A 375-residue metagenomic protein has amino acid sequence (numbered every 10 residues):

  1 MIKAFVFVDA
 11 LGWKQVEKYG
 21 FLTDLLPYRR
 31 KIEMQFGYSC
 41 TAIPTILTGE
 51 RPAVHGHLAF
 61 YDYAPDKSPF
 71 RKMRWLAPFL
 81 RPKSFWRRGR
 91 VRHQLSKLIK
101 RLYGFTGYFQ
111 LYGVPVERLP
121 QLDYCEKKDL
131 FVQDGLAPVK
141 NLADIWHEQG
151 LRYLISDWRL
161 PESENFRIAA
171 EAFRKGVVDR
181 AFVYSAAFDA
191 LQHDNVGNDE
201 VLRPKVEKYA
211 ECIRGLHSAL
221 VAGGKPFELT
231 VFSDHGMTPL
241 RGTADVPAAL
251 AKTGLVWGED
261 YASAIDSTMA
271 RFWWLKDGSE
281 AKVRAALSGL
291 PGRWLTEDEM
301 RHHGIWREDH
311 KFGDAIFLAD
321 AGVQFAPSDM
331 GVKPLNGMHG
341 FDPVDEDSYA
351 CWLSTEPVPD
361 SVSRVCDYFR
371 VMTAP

Functional and structural regions predicted by a protein language model:
M1-Y38: Active-site-proximal N-terminal segment of extracellular/periplasmic enzymes that hydrolyze or transfer
I2-V6, V178-A186, F227-L229, A315: Generic beta-sheet signal
K3-V8, W13, K208-A249, W352 (+1 more regions): Metal-dependent active-site segment of extracytoplasmic phospho-/sulfohydrolases and closely related
W13-V16, V54-G56, D66-S68, E162 (+5 more regions): Short catalytic/ligand-binding loop motif for oxyanion handling, primarily in non-cytosolic enzymes, centered on
R29-E50, R159-L160: Short, solvent-exposed turn/loop segments enriched in Gly/Ser/Thr/Pro and often Arg
E50-V196, V206-K208, W274, A281-K282 (+2 more regions): His/Asp/Glu-rich, glycine-adjacent segments that coordinate divalent cations and/or stabilize oxyanion chemistry on
P226, M237-L275: Acidic/histidine-rich catalytic neighborhood
E259-P375: Active-site neighborhoods of enzymes that stabilize oxyanions during catalysis
